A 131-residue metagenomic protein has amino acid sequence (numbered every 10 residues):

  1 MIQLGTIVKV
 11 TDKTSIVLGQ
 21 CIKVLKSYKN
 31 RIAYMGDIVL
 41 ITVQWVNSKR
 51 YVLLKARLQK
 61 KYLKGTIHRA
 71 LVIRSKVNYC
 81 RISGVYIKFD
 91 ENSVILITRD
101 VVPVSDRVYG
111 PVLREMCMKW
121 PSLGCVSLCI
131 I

Functional and structural regions predicted by a protein language model:
M1-I131: Ribosome-associated RNA-binding proteins
